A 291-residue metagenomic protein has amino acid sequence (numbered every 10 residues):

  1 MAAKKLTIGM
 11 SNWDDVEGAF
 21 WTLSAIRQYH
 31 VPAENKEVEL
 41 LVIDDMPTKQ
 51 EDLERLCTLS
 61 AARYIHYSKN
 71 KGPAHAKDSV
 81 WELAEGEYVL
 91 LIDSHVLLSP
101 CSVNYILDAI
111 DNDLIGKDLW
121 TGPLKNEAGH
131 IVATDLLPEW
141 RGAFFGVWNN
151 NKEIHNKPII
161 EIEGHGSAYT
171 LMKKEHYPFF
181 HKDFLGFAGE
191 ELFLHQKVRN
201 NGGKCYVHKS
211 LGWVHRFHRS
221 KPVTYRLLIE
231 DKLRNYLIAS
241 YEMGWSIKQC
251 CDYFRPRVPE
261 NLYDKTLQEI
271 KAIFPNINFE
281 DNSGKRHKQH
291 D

Functional and structural regions predicted by a protein language model:
D15-H30: Short, well-formed alpha-helical segments that are part of the catalytic scaffolds of diverse glycosyltransferases
I26-H66: Acidic donor-binding segment of Leloir-type glycosyltransferases
M46, D93-L97: The conserved acidic donor/metal-binding loop of glycosyltransferases
Q50, G166-S167, Y225-D291: Terminal low-complexity segments of carbohydrate-biosynthetic enzymes
S68-A84: Glycine-rich, basic loop-to-helix element that forms the pyrophosphate-binding segment of sugar-nucleotide handling
V89: Short aromatic/hydrophobic "clamp" motif used to bind/position activated sugar donors
C101-R141: Conserved donor NDP-sugar-binding/catalytic core segment of glycosyltransferases
N150-L171: A recurrent flexible, glycine/aromatic-enriched loop bordering the glycosyltransferase active site that acts as
